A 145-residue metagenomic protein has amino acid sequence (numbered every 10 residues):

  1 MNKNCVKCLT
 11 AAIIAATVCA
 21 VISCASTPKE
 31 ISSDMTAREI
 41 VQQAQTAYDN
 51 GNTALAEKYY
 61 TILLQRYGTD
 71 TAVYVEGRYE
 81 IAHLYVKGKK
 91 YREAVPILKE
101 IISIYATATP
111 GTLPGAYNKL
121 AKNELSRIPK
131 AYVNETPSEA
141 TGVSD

Functional and structural regions predicted by a protein language model:
N2-V6, A20-D145: Acidic, polar-rich low-complexity tracts and alpha-helical solenoid repeat scaffolds
A11-V21: Bacterial N-terminal signal peptides
